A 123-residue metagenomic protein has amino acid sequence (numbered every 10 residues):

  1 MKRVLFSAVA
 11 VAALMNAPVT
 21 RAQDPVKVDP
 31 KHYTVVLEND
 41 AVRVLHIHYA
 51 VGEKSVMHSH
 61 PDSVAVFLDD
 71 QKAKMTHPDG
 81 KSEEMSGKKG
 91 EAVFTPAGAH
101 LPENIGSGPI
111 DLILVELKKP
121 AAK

Functional and structural regions predicted by a protein language model:
M1-V4, A17: Positively charged n-region of N-terminal signal peptides that target proteins for export
S7-N16: Bacterial N-terminal signal peptides
P18-A22: Sec/Tat signal peptide C-region and signal peptidase I cleavage site
D29-V56, P61-A65, V115: A short glycine-rich, His/Asp/Glu-containing loop-to-beta-strand
E38, D79-A97: Short acidic-glycine-tyrosine-enriched beta hairpin
G52-S55, E91-E103: Histidine-centered metal-chelating micro-motifs
H60-D79: Glycine- and acidic-residue-biased ligand/ion/polar-headgroup-sensing regions
D70, A97-P120: Ligand-binding loop in jelly-roll beta-barrel domains
